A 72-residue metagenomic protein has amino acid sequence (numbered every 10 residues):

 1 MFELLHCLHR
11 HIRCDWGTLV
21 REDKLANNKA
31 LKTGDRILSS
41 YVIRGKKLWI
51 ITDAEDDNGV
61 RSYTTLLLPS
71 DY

Functional and structural regions predicted by a protein language model:
M1-L38: Compact soluble domain cores
T33-Y72: Short, compact, well-ordered microdomains
